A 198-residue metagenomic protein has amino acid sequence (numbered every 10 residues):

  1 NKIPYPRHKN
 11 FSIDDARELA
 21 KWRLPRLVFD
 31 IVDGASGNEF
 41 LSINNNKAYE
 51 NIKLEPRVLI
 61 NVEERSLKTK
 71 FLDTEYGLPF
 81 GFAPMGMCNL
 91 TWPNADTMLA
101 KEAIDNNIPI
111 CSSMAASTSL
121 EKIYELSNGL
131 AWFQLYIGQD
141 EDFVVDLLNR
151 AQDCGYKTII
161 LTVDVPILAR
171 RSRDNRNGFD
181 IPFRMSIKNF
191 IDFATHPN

Functional and structural regions predicted by a protein language model:
N1-L72, P182-N198: An N-cap/entry alpha-helix motif that binds or orients negatively charged groups
P25, F82, A103, L161: Conserved, mostly hydrophobic/aromatic
L78-F80, L99-I108: A short, Lys/Arg-enriched amphipathic alpha-helix followed by its capping loop at the start of a domain
F80-A83, I110-S112, A131-L135, I159: Hydrophobic faces of well-ordered beta-strands that scaffold small-molecule active sites in alpha/beta enzyme cores
T91-D96, S112-L130, I137-D146, P166-F179: Active-site-adjacent beta->alpha loops and helix N-cap segments on the catalytic face of soluble alpha/beta enzymes
K157-N198: Phosphate/diphosphate-binding glycine-rich loops and adjacent basic-rich segments that engage nucleotide
